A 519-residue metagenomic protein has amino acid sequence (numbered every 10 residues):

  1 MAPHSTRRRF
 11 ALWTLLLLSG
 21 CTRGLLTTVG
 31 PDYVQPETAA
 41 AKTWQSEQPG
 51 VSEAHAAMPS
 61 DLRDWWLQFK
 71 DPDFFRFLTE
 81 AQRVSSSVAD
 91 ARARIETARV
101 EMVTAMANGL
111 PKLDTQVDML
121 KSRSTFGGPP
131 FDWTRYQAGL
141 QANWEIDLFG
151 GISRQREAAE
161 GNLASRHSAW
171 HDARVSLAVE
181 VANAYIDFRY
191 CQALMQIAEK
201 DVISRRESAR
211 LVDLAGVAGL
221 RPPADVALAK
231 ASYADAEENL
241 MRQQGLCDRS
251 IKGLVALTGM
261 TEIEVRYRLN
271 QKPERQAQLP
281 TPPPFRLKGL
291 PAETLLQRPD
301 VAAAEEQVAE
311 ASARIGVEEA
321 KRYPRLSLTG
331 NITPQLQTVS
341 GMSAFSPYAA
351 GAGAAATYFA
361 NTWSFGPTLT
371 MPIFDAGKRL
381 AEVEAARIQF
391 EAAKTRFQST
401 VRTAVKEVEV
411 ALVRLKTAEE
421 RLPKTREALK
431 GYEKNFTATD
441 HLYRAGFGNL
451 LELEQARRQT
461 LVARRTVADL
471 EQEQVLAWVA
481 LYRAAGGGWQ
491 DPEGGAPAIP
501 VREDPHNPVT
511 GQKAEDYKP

Functional and structural regions predicted by a protein language model:
A2-S5, R9-R83, E160, Q244-L296 (+4 more regions): Terminal intrinsically disordered/low-complexity segments used for targeting and assembly
T22-E180, L326-G330, Q335, A360-G366 (+2 more regions): Short flexible linkers and secondary-structure junctions
R83-S86, K406, H441: Surface-exposed, polar/charged faces of alpha-helical domains in mature secreted/periplasmic/lumenal proteins
A89-D90, M106-A107, I146-R174, A224 (+6 more regions): Sec/SRP-type N-terminal targeting helices
I152, G161, S168-L290, R414 (+6 more regions): Periplasmic alpha-helical coiled-coil/stalk elements that build and connect Gram-negative outer-membrane
L328, L369, A386, A393 (+11 more regions): Hydrophobic, well-ordered secondary-structure elements that form the walls of internal hydrophobic environments
